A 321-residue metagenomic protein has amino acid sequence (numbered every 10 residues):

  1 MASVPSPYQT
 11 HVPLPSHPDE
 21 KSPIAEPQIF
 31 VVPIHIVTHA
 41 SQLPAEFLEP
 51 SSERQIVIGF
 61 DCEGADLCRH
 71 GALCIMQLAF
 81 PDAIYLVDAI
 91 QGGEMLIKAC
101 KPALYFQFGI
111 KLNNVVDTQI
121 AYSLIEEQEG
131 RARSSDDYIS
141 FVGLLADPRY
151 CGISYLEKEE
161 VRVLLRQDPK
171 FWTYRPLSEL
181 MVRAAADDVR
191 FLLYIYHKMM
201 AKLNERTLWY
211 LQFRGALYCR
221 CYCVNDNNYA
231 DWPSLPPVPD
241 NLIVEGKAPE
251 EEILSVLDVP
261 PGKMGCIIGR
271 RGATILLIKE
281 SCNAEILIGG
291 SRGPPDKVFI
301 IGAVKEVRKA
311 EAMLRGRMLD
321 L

Functional and structural regions predicted by a protein language model:
M1-I58, R220: N-terminal accessory regions of nucleic-acid-interacting proteins
F30-K202: Conserved DEDDh/DEDDy metal-dependent 3′-5′ exonuclease domain
I34, A83, D296-G302: Short cationic amphipathic helices and targeting signals
I58-G59, Q77, L86, D258 (+2 more regions): Beta-strand cores of modular interaction/reader domains in eukaryotic scaffold and signaling proteins, especially PDZ
A72, R292-F299: The conserved glycine-aromatic submotif of the RRM
H197, K202-C266, A273-E280, I301: Acidic catalytic cores of enzymes that act on phosphate-bearing nucleotides/polynucleotides
C282-P294, M318-L319: Polar interaction faces of repeat-based domains
F299, A303-L321: Charge-rich, low-aromatic oligomerization/scaffolding segments with amphipathic character
